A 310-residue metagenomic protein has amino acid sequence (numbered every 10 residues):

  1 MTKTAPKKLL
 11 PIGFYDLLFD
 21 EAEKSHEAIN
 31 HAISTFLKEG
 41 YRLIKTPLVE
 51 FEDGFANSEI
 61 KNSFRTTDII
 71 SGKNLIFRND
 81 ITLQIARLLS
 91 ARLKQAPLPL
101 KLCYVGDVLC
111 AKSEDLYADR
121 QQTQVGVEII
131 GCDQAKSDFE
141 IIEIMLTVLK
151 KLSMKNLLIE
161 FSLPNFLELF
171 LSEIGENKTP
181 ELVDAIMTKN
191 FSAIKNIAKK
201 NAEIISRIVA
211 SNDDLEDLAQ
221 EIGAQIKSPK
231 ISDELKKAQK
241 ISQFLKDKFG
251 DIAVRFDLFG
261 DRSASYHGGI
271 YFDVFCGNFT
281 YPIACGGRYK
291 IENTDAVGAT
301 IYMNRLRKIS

Functional and structural regions predicted by a protein language model:
M1-L83: TRNA-binding/sensing appendages of the translation machinery
E21-E39, E50-F51, D80-Q95, L102-K155 (+1 more regions): Positively charged, Gly/Ser-enriched RNA/tRNA-binding surfaces
K45-S63, S162-L169, R255, G260-G269: Beta-rich nucleic-acid/ligand-interaction surfaces
S63-S71, E176-K199: Acidic, His- and aromatic-enriched active-site or binding-groove loops in soluble protein domains that engage sugars
L152-E168, E173-K178: Extended alpha-helical scaffolds
I159-S162, E181-M187, D257-L258: A generic structural motif
L163, K189-N190, D214: Short, solvent-exposed helix-helix connector turns and helix-capping sites enriched in acidic/polar residues
